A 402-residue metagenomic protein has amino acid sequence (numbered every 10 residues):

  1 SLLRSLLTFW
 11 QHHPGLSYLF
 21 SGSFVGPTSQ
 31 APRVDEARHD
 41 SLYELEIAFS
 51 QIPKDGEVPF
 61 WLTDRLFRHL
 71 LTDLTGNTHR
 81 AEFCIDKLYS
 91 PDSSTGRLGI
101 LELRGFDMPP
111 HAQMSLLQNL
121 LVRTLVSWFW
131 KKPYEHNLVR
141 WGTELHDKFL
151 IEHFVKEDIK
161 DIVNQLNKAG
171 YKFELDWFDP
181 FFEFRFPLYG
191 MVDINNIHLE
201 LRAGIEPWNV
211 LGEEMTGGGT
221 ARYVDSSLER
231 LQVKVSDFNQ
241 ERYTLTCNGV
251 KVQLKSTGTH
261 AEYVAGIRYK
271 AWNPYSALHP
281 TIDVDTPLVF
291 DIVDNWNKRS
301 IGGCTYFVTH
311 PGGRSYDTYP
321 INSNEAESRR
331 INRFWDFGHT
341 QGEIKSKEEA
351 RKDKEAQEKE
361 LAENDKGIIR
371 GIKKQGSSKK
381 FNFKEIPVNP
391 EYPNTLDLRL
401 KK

Functional and structural regions predicted by a protein language model:
L2-K402: C-terminal accessory/tail domains of diverse enzymes
